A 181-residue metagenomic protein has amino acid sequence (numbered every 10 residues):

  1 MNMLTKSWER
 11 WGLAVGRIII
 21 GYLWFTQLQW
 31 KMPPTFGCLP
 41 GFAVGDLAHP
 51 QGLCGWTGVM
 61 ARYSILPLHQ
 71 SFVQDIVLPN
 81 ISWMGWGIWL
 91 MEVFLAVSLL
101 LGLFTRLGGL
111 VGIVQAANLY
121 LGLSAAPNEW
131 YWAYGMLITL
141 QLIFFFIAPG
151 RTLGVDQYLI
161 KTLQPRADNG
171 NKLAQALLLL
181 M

Functional and structural regions predicted by a protein language model:
M1-F94, L101-M181: Extended, low-polarity transmembrane helix blocks
